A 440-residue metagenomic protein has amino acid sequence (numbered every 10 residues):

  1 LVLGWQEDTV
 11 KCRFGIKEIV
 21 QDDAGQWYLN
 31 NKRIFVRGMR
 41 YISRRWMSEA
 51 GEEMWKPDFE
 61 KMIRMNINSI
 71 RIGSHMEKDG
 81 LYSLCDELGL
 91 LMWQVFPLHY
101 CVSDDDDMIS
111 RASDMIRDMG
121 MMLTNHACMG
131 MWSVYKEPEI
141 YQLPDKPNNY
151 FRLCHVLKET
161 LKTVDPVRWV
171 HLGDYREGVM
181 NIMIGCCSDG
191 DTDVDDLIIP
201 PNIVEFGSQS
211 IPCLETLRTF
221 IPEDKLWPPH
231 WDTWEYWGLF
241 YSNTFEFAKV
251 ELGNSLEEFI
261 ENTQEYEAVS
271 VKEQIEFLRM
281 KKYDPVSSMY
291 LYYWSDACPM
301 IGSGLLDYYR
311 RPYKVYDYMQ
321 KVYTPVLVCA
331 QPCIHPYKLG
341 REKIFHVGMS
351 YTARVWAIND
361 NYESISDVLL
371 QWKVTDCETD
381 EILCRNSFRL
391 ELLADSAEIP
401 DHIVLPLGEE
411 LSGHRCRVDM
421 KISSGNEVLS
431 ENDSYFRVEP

Functional and structural regions predicted by a protein language model:
L1-Q6, G413-S424: Short, aromatic- and glycine-rich surface loops/edge beta-strands on solvent-exposed regions
V2-G4, R71, I116-D232, P285: Active-site region of glycoside hydrolase catalytic domains
G4-C101, D105-Y141, D232-K272: Active-site-adjacent substrate/metal-binding segments within catalytic domains of carbohydrate-active enzymes
E7-V20, N31, R389-L392, E427-P440: Short beta-strand elements
W132, K162, T192-N386, L390-S396: Substrate-binding clefts and catalytic carboxylate motifs of secreted carbohydrate-active enzymes
S350, D367, L411-R417: Extracellular Ig-like/FN3 beta-sandwich strand-entry sites
D395-V404: Aromatic sugar-binding surface patches on proteins that engage polysaccharides or sugar-phosphate polymers
V404-S412: Short, surface-exposed loop/turn segments at beta-strand-coil junctions that are enriched for proline with nearby
